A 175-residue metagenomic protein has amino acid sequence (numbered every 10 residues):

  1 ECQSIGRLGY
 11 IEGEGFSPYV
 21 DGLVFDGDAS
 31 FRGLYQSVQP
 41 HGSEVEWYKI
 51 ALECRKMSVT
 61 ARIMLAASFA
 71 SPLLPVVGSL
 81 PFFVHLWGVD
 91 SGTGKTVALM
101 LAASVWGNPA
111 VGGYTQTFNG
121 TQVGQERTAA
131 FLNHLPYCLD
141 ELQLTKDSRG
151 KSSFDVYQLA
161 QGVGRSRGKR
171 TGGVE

Functional and structural regions predicted by a protein language model:
E1-K56: Segments of Walker-type
C2-S4, L65-A67, T171: Short coil/turn segments at secondary-structure boundaries
F25-Y35, V59-L65, G112-Q122: Phosphate-binding glycine-rich loops and adjacent basic patches that engage nucleotide phosphates, nucleic-acid
G42-F82: Pre-Walker A (pre-P-loop) alpha-helix and adjacent loop at the N terminus of AAA/AAA+ ATPase modules, a conserved
R62, S71-E175: Conserved NTP-binding/hydrolysis core of motor NTPases
